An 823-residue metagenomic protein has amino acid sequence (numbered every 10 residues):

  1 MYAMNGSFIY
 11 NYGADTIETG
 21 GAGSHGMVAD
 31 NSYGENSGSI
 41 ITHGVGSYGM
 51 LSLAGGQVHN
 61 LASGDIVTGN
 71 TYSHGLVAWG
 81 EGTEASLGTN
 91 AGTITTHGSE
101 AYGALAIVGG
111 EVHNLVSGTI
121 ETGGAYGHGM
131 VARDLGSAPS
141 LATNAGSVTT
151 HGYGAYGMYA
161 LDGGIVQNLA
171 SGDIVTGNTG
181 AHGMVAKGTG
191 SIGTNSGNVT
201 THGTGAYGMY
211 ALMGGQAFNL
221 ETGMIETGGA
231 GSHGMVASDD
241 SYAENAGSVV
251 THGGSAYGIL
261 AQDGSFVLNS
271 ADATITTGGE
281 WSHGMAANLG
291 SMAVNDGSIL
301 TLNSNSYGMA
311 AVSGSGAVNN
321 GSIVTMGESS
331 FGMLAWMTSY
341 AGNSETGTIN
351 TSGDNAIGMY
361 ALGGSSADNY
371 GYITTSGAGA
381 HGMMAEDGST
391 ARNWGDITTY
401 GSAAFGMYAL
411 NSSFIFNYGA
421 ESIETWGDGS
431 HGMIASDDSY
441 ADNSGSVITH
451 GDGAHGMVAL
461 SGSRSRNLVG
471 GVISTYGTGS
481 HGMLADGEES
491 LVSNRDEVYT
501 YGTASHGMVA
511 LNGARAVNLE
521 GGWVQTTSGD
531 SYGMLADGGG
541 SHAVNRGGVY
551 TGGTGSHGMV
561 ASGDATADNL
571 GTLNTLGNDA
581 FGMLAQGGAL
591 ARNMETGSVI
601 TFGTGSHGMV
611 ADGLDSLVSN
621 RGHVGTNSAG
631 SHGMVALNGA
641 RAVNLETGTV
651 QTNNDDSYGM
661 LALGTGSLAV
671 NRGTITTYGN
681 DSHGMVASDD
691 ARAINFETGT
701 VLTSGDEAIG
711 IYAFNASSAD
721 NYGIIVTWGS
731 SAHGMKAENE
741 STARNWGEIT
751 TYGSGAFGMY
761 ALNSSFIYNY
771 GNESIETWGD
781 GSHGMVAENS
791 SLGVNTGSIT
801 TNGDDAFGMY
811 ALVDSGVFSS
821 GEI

Functional and structural regions predicted by a protein language model:
M1-M4, S24-D30, Y48-L53, H74-E81 (+29 more regions): Glycine-rich beta-solenoid repeat tracts in large extracellular/virion proteins
F8-G23, G38-G46, V58-Y72, A85-S99 (+33 more regions): Beta-strand-rich solenoid/repeat architectures in extracellular/passenger domains of polysaccharide-targeting enzymes
S73, V77-A78, V131, I415 (+2 more regions): Flexible coil/linker segments and helix-coil junctions enriched in charged and small residues
